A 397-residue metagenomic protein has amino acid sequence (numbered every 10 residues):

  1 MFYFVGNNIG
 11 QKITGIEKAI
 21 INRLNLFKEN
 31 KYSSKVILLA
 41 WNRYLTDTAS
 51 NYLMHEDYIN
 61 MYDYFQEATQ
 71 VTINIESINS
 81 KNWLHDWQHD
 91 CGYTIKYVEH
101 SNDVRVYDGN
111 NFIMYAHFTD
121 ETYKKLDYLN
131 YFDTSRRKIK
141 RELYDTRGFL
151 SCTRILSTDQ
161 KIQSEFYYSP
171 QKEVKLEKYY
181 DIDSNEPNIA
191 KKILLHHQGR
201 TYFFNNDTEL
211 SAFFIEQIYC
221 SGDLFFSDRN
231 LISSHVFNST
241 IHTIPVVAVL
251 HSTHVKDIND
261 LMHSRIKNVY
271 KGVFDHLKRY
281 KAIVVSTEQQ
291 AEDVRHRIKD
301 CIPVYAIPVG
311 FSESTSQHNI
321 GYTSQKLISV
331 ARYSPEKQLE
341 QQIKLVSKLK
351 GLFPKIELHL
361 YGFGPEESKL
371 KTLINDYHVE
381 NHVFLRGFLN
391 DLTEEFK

Functional and structural regions predicted by a protein language model:
N82, F203-N205, A212-I232: Short N-terminal targeting/anchoring amphipathic segment
A212-C220, T253, L261-A282: Membrane-proximal helix-turn-helix segments that form the acceptor-binding/catalytic region of lipid-linked
H235, I266-P303: A short, active-site helix/loop in glycosyltransferases that binds the activated sugar's phosphate group
S252-H254, Q289-Q290, A306-S316: Short beta-strand->alpha-helix junction loop in the catalytic core of nucleotide-activated group-transfer enzymes
I258-L261, G310-Q325: Acidic anion/phosphate-binding donor-loop and adjacent secondary structure in glycosyltransferase catalytic cores
N319-K337, V346: Conserved donor-binding/catalytic core segment of Leloir-type glycosyltransferases
S347, N390-K397: Short acidic alpha-helix that forms the nucleotide-activated donor recognition element in Leloir-type transferases
K369-F388: Nucleotide-activated donor-binding/catalytic signature segment of Leloir-type glycosyltransferases, i.e., the conserved
